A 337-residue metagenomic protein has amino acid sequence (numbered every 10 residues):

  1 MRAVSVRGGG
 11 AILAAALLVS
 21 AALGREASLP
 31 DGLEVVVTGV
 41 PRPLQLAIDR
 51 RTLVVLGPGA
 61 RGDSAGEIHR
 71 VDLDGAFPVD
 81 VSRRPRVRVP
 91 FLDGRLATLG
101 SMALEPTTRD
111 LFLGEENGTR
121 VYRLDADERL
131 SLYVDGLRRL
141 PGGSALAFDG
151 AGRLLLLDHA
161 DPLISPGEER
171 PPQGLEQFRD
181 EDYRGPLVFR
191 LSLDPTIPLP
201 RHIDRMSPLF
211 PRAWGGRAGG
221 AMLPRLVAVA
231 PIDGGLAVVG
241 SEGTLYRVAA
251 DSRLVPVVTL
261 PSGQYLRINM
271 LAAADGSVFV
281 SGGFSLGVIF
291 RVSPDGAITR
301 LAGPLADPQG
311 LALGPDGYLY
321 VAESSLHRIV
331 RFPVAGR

Functional and structural regions predicted by a protein language model:
M1-V6: N-terminal secretory signal peptides that target proteins for export/translocation
G9-S20: Bacterial N-terminal signal peptides
L23-R337: Sequence-structural signature of mature extracellular/luminal beta-sheet repeat domains, prominently beta-propellers
